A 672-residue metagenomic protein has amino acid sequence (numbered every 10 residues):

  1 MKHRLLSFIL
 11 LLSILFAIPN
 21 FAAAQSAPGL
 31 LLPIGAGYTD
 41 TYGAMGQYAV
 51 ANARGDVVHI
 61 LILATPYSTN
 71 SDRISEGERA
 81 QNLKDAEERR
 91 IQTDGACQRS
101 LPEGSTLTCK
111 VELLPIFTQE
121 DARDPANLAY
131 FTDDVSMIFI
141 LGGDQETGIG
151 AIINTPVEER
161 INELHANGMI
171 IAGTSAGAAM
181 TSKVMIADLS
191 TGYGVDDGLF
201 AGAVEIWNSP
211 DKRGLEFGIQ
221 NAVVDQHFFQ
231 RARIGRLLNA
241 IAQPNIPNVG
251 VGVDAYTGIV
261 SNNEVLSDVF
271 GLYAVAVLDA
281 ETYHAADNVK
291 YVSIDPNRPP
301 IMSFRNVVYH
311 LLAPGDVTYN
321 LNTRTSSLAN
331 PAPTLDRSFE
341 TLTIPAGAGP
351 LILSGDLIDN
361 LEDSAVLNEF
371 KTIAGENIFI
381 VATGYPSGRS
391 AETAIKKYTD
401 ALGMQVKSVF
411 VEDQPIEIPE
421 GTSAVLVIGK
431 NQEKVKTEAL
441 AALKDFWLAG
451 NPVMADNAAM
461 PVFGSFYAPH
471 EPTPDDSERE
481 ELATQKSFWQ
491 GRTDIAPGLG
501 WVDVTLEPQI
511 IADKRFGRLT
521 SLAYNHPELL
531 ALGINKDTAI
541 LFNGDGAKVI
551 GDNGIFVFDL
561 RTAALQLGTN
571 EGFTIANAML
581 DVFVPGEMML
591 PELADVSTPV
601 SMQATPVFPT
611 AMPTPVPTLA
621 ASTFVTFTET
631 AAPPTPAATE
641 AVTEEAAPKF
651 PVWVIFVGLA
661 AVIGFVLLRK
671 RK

Functional and structural regions predicted by a protein language model:
M1-I9: Bacterial N-terminal signal peptides that target proteins for export
F8-P19: Bacterial N-terminal signal peptides
Q25-D56, I62-S75, Q81-N82, M185-A187 (+4 more regions): C-terminal and late-domain segments of enzyme folds
T108-A126, A401-E417: A short, well-structured beta->alpha microelement
I140-G142, R160, L164-M185, W447-Y467: Catalytic nucleophile loop
Q145-N154, Q432-A439: Glycine/threonine-rich flexible loop motifs
V642-V657: Juxtamembrane/start-of-transmembrane alpha-helix segments at the extracytoplasmic/lumenal side of membrane anchors
V654-K672: C-terminal membrane-anchoring or membrane-association module
